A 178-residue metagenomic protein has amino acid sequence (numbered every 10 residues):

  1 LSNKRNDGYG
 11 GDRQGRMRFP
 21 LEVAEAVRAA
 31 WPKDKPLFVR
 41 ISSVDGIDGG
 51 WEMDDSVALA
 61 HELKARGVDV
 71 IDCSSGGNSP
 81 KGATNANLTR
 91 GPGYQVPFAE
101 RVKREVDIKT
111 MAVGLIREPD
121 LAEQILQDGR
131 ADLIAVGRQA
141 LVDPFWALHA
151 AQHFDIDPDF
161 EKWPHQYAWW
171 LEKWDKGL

Functional and structural regions predicted by a protein language model:
L1-L178: Flavin-dependent oxidoreductase catalytic cores
